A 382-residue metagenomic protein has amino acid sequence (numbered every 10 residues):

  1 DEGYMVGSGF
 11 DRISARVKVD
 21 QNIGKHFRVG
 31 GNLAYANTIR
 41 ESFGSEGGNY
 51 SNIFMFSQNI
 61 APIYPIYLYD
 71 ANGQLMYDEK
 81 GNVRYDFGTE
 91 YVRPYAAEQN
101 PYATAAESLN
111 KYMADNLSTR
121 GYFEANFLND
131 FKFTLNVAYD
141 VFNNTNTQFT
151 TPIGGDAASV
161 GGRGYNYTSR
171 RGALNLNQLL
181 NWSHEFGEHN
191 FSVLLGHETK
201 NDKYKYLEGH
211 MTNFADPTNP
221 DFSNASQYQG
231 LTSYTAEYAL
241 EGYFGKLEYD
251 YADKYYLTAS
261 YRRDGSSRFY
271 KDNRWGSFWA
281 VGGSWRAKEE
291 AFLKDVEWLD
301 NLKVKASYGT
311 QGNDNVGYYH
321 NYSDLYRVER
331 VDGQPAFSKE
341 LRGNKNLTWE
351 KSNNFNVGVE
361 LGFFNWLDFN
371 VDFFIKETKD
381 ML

Functional and structural regions predicted by a protein language model:
D1, L257-S266: Transmembrane beta-strand segments that form the barrel wall of outer-membrane beta-barrel proteins
D1-S8: Short strand-turn segments of transmembrane beta-barrel domains in outer membranes, especially the first one or two
M5, D20-N116, T134-E241, R268-Y270 (+4 more regions): Surface-exposed loop/interface segments of Gram-negative outer-membrane beta-barrel transport/assembly proteins
D11, R16, K132-N136: Transmembrane beta-barrel domains of bacterial outer-membrane proteins
E241-Y251: Structured alpha-helical segments in the cores of large, soluble enzyme domains
K271-W275: Short glycine/threonine-rich loop-to-helix capping motif typified by GTGT followed within a few residues by an Asp-Pro
V281-S284: Outer-membrane beta-barrel "beta-signal"
